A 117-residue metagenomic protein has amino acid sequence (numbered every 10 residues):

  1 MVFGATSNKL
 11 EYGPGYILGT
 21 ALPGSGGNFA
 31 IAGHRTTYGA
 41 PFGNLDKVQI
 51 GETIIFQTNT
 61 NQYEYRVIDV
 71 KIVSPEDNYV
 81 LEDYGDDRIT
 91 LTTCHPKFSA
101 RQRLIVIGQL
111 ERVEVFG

Functional and structural regions predicted by a protein language model:
M1-N61, Y65-G117: Solvent-exposed, non-transmembrane regions of membrane-associated and secreted proteins
